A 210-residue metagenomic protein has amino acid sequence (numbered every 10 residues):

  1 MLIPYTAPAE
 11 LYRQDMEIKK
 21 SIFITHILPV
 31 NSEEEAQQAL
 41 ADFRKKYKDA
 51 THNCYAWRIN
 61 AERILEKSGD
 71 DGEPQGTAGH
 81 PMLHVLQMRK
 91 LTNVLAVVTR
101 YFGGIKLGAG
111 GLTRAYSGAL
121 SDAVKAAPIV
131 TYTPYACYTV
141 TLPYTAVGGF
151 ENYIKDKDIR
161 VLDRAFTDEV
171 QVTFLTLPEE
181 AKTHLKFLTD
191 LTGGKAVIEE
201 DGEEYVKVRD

Functional and structural regions predicted by a protein language model:
M1-G76, E199-R209: C-terminal regulatory domains involved in ligand/effector binding and gene-expression control
A78-A127: Active-site beta-strand/loop microenvironment that shapes enzyme catalytic pockets
I129-Y144: Short glycine-/aliphatic-rich beta-strand segments at the starts of folded cytosolic domains
T141-I159: Short amphipathic alpha-helix segments
F150-K155, T183-T192: Short amphipathic alpha-helices in soluble, non-transmembrane regions that often serve as interface/regulatory elements
V161-A165, T192-R209: Conserved short beta-strand edge segments in small beta-sheet-based binding/regulatory domains
D168-E169: N-terminal positively charged helical leader segments and presequences
F174-A181: Terminal, non-globular segments
